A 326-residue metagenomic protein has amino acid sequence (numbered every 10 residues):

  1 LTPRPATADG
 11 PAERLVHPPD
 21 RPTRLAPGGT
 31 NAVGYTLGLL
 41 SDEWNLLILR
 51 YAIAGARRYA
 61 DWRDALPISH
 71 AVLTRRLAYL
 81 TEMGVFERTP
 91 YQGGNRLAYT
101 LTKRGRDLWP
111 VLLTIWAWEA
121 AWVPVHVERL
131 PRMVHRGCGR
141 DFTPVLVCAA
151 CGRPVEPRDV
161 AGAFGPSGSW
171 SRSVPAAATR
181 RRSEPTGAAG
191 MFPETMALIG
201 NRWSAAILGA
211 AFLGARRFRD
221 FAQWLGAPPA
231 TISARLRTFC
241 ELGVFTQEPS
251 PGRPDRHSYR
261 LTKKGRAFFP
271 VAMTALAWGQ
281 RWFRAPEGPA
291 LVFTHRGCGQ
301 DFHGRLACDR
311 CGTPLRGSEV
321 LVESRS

Functional and structural regions predicted by a protein language model:
T2-V16, A120-E184, R284-S326: C-terminal regulatory/oligomerization modules of transcriptional regulators
H17-L37, R172-M196: Short, Lys/Arg-enriched N-terminal segment that forms or immediately precedes the first helix of a structured domain
N31-S69, G190-P228: N-terminal helix-turn-helix DNA-binding core of bacterial DNA-binding proteins
S41, Q92-T114, R253-A272: Basic, amphipathic "hinge/linker" alpha-helix immediately C-terminal to the N-terminal HTH DNA-binding motif
A71, A78, E82-E87, R96-A150: DNA-contacting interfaces and partner/effector-binding or oligomerization modules in DNA-centric proteins
V72, T231: Residues in the helix-turn-helix
L77-A78, L236-R237: Short, hydrophobic-biased segments on the C-terminal half of alpha helices that form "recognition helices"
T81-N95, L242-D255: Beta-hairpin "wing" of winged helix-turn-helix
